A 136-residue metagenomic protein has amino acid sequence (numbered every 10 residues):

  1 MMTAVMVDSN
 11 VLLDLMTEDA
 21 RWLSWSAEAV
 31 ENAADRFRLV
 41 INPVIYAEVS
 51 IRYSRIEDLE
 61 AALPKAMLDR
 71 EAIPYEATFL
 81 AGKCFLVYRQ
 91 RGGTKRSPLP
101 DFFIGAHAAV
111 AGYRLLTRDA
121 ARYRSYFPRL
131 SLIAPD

Functional and structural regions predicted by a protein language model:
M1-I41, I51-A61, I133: Short, well-structured N-terminal submotif of metal-dependent ribonuclease cores
M2-A4, E31, G105-D136: Acidic, PIN/NYN-like endoribonuclease modules and their adjacent C-terminal/linker elements
V5, R38-V40, M67-A72, R114: Short loop->beta-strand "edge-of-pocket" segments that line small-molecule binding or catalytic clefts across diverse
V7-D8, I41-N42, R96-P98, D119-A120 (+1 more regions): Histidine- and aromatic-rich ligand-binding microenvironments
V11, I45, A77, F103-I104 (+1 more regions): Alpha-helix capping/helix-boundary segments
M16-D19, E48, R91-K95: Short, flexible loop segments at the rims of nucleotide/cofactor-binding pockets, characterized by
S54-E76: Active-site-proximal, substrate-binding regions of enzyme catalytic domains and RNA-binding/basic surfaces
D69-R114, R118: Active-site neighborhoods of divalent-metal-dependent phosphate/nucleic-acid chemistry enzymes
